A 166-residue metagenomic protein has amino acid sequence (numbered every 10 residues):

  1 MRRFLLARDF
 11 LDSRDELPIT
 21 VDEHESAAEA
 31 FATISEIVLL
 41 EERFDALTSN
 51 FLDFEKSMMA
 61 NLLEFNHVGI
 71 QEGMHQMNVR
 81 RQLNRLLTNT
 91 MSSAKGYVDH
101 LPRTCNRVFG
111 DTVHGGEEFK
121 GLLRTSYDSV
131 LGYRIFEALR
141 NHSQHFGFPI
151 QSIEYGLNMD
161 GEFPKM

Functional and structural regions predicted by a protein language model:
M1-N84, G116-M166: Acidic, Ser/Thr/Gly/Pro-rich intrinsically disordered interaction regions
Q82-D128: Flexible secondary-structure boundary motifs
